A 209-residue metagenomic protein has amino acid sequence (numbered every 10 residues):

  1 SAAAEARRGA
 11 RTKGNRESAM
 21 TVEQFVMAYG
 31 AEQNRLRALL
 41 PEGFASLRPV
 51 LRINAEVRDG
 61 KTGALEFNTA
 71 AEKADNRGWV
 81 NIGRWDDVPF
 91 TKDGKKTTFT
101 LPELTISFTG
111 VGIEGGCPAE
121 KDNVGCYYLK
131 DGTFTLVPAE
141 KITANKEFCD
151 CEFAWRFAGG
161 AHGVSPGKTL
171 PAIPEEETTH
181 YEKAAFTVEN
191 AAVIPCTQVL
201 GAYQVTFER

Functional and structural regions predicted by a protein language model:
S1-A64, K183, A191-V193, T206-R209: N-terminal domain-onset segments
Q33-K96, L101: Glycine-rich, compositionally biased intrinsically disordered regions
F90-R209: Interaction-surface and assembly-scaffold signal
